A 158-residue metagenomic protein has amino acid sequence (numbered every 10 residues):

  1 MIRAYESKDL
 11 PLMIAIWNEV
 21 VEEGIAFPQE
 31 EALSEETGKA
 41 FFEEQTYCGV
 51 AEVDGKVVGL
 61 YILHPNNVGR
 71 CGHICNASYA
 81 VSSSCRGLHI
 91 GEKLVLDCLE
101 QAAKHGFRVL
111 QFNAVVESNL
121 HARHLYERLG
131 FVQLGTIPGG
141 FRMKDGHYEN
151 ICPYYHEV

Functional and structural regions predicted by a protein language model:
M1-M13: A short beta-loop-alpha structural element at the N-terminal edge of CoA-dependent acyl/N-acetyltransferase catalytic
S7, A26-S84, V95-L96, Q101 (+1 more regions): Acetyl-CoA-dependent GNAT
A15-E31: Helix-loop element at the rim of GNAT/NAT acetyltransferase active sites that forms part of the acceptor-substrate
Y79, I137, K144-V158: Terminal substrate-recognition subdomain of acyl/acetyltransferases
R86, F112-A122, G140-D145: Conserved beta-strand-loop-alpha-helix junction that forms the acyl-donor binding cleft
A102-V115: Conserved GNAT acetyl-CoA-binding A-motif
Y126, F131, Y154: Conserved active-site tyrosine of GNAT-family acetyltransferases
